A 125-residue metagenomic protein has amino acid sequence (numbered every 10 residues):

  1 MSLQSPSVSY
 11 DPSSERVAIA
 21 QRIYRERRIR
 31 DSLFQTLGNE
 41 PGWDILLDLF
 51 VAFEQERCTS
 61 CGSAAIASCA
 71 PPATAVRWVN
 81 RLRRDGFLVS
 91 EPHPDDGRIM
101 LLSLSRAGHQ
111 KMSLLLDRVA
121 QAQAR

Functional and structural regions predicted by a protein language model:
M1-T36: N-terminal leader segment of winged-helix/HTH proteins
R30, L114-R125: Amphipathic alpha-helical dimerization/coiled-coil segments that flank or bridge DNA-binding/regulatory modules
Q35-D44, S105: Short helix-coil-helix linker/hinge
Q55-I66: Short acidic, hydrophobic short linear motifs in intrinsically disordered regions
A64, V79-D85: Basic amphipathic alpha-helical segments that dock to polyanions
R83-H93: A short, conserved structural fragment
H93-L116: Short, cationic-aromatic polyanion-contact patches
